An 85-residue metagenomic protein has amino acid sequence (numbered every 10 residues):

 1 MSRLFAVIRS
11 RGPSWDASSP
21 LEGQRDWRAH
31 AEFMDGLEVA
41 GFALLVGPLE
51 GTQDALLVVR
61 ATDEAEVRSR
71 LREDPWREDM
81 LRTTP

Functional and structural regions predicted by a protein language model:
M1-P85: Conserved, structured core segments of small domains
